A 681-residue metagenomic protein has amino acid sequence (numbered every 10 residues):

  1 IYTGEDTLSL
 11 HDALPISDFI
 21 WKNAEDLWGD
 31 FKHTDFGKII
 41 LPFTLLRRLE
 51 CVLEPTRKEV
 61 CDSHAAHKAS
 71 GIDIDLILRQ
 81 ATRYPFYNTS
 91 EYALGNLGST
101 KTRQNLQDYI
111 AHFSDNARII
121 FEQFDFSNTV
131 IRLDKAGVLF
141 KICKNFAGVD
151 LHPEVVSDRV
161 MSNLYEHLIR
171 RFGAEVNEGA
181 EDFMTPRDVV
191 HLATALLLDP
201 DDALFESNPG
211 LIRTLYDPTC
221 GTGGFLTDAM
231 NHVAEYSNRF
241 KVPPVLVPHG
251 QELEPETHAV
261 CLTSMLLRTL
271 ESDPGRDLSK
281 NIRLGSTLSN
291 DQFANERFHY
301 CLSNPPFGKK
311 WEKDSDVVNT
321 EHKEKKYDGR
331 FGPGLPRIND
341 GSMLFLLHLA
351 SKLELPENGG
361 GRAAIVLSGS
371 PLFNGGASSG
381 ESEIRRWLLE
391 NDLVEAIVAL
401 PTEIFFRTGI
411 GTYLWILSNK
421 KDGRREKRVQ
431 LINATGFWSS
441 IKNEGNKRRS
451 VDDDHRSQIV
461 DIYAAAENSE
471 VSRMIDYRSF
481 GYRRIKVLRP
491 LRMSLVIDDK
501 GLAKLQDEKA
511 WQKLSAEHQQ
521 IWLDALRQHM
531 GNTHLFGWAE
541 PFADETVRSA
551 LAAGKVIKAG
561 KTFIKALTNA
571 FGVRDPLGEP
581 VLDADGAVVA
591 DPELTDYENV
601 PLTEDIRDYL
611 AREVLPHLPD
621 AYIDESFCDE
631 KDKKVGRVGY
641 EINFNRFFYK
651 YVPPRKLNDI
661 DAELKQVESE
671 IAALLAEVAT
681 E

Functional and structural regions predicted by a protein language model:
I1-T7: Short, exposed "boundary/linker" segments that immediately precede the start of a downstream structural module
S9, A13-D202, T269, R276-T287 (+3 more regions): Non-catalytic, mostly N-terminal accessory regions of nucleic-acid modification and defense proteins
I20, K32, F36, I40-R48 (+2 more regions): Conserved Class I SAM-dependent methyltransferase catalytic core
D30, E312-D340, S370-G380, P401-R407 (+3 more regions): Short, contiguous acidic/charged loop-to-helix segments that flank catalytic cores in large enzymes
L45, C51, P55, L267 (+12 more regions): Short, well-ordered loop/turn and helix-capping segments at boundaries between secondary-structure elements and domains
K144, F240-P243, R276-R283, K323-G329 (+3 more regions): Short acidic (Asp/Glu) and glycine-rich catalytic loops that position anionic groups and cofactors
G179, F183-S303, G308-N319, M343 (+6 more regions): Conserved S-adenosyl-L-methionine
F406-K504: Flexible, glycine-/basic-rich loop-and-beta segments that form/coincide with the SAM-dependent methyltransferase
